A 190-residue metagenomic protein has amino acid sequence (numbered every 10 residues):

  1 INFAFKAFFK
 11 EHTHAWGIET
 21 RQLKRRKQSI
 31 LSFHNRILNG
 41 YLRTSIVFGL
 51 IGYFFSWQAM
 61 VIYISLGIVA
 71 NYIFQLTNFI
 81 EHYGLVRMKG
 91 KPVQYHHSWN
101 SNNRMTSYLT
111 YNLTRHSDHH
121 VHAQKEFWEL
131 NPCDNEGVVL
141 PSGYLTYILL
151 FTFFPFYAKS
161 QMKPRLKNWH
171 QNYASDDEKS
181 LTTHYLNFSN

Functional and structural regions predicted by a protein language model:
I1-M60, W128-N190: Non-catalytic, topology-defining segments of multipass membrane proteins
A4-A15, S65-V86, G90, N112-T114: Transmembrane alpha-helical segments that form the membrane-embedded catalytic/substrate-channel core of multi-pass
R25, L85-Q94, V121, W169-H170: Polar-ligand-bearing catalytic/cofactor-coordination segments of membrane-embedded or membrane-tethered inner-membrane
L42-R43, I68-V69, T106: Short hydrophobic/aromatic segments of transmembrane alpha-helices and their interfaces
Q58-I62, G90-S101: Short, motif-level signal for alpha-helix interfacial/capping segments enriched in acidic residues and aromatics/proline
I73, T110, S142-L145: Short amphipathic alpha-helical surface patches that serve as generic macromolecular interface elements
N100-R104, P141-G143: Membrane-interface transmembrane-helix boundary segments in multi-pass integral membrane proteins
N103-F127: Acidic, Ser/Thr-rich low-complexity segments on the non-lumenal side of membrane proteins
